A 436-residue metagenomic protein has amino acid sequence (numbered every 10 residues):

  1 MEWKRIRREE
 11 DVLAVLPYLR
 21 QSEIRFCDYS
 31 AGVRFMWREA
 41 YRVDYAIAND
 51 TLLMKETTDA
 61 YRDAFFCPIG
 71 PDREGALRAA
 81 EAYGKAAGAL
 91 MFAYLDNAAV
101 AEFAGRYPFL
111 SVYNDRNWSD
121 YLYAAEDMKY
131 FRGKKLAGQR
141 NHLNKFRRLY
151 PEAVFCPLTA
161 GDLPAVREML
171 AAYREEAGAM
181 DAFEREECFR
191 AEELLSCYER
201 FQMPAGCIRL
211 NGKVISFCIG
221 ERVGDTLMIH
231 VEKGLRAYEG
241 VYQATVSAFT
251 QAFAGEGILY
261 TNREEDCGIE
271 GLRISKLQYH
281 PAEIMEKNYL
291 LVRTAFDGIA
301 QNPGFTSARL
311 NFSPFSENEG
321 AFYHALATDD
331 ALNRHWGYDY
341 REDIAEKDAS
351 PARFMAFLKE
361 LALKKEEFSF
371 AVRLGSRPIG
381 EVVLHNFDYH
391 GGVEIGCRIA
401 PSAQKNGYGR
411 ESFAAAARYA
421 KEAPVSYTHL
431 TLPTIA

Functional and structural regions predicted by a protein language model:
E10-P17, K145, G161-E176, F296-D348: A short, well-structured alpha-helix characteristic of acyl/acetyltransferase catalytic modules
S22-Y41, C156-L235, L384-Y389: A conserved beta-strand-loop-helix scaffold within acyl/acetyltransferase catalytic domains
D28-A99, L210-Y238, L384-H390: Conserved donor-binding loop and adjoining core beta-sheet/short helix segment in diverse acyl/aminoacyl transferases
E74-A80, E239-Q251, K405-Y419: Conserved acetyl-CoA-binding loop-helix of GNAT-fold acetyltransferases
P108-A179: Acyltransferase donor/substrate-recognition loop-hinge adjacent to the catalytic core
M203-L291: Aromatic (often tryptophan-rich) hydrophobic motifs at membrane interfaces
N211, S216, G220-D225, D343-E394: Acetyl-CoA-dependent GNAT
T428-T434: Conserved small/polar residues in nucleotide/adenosyl-binding loops
